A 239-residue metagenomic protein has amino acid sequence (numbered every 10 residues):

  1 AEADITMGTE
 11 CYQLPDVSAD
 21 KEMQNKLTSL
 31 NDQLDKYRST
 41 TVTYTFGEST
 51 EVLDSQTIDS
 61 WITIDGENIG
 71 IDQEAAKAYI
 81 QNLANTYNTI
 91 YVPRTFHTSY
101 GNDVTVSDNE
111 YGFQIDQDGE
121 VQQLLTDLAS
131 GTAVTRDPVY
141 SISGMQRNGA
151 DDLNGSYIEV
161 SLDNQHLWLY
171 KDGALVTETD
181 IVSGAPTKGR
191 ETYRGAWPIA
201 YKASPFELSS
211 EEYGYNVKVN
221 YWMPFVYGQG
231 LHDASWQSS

Functional and structural regions predicted by a protein language model:
A1-W197, Y201-N216, Y221, Q237: Surface-exposed, secretory/extracytoplasmic low-complexity segments enriched in Ser/Thr/Asn/Gly/Pro
P224-W236: Glycine-rich, acidic and aromatic/proline-enriched surface loops and short helix-turn segments that act as binding
